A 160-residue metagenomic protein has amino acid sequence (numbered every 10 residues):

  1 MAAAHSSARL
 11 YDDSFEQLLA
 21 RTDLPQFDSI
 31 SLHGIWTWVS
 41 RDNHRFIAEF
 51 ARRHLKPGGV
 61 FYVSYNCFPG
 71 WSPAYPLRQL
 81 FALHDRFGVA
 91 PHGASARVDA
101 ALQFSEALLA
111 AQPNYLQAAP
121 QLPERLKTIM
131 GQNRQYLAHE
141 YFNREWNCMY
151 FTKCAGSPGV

Functional and structural regions predicted by a protein language model:
A2-A4, F46: P-loop NTPase signaling cores
A4-R21: Conserved SAM-binding strand-loop segment of SAM-dependent methyltransferases
L19-I30: A short acidic, Gly/Pro-enriched loop at the edge of an enzyme's catalytic core that lines a small-molecule cofactor
S31-I35: A short beta-strand submotif of the Rossmann-like class I SAM-dependent methyltransferase core that lines
T37-V39, H54: A short His-aromatic
H44-G58: A short glycine-rich, Lys/Arg-flanked "PGG" loop and its adjoining helix->strand segment in the class I
G58-Q121: Conserved class I S-adenosyl-L-methionine
Q112-V160: Rossmann-like AdoMet/SAM-dependent catalytic core
